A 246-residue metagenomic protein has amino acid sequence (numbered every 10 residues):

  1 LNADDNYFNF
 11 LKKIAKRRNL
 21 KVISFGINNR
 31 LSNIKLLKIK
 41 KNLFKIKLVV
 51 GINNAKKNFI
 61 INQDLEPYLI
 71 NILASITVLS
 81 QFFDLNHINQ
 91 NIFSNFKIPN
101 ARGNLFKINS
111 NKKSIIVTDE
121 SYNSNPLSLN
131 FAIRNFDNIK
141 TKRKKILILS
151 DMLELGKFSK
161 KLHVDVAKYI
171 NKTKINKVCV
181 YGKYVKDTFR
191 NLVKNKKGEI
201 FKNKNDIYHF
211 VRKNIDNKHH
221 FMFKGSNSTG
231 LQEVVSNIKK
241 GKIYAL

Functional and structural regions predicted by a protein language model:
L1-N2, A245: ADP-ribose/adenylate-binding Rossmann-like module
N2, Y68-N71: Amphipathic alpha-helical repeat scaffolds
N2-A3, Y181: Replace "coordinates the UDP/GDP/TDP-sugar" with "coordinates nucleotide-activated sugar donors
Y7, K40: Short phosphate-coordinating micro-motif centered on Lys-Gly-acidic
F8-A15: Short regulatory helix/loop adjacent to the ATP-binding pocket of P-loop NTPases
A15-K21, R30-S32, L43-F44, N54-P67 (+2 more regions): ATP-dependent carboxylate-amine ligase
F25-I27, V49, P67-Y68: C-terminal accessory "lid"/substrate-recognition subdomains
